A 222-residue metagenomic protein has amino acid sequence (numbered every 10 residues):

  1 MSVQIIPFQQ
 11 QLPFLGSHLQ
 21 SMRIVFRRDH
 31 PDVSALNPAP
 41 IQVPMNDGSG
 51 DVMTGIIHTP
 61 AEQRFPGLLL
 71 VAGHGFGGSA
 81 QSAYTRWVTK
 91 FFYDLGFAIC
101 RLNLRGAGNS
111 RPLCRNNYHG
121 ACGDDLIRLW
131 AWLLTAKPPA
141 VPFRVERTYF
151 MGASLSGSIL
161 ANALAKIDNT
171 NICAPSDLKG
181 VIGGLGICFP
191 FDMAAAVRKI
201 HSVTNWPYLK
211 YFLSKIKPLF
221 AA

Functional and structural regions predicted by a protein language model:
F14-E62: N-terminal cap/lid segment of alpha/beta-hydrolase-fold proteins
I41, V71, C100, Y149-M151 (+1 more regions): Hydrophobic/aromatic beta-strand patches that form the interior of the parallel beta-sheet core in alpha/beta enzyme
P66-G75: Short beta-strand element of the alpha/beta-hydrolase
F76, A98, N103-A107, P190: Short beta-to-alpha linker loops that shape the active-site pocket of alpha/beta-hydrolase fold enzymes
A83-R101: Short amphipathic alpha-helix adjacent to the substrate-entry channel of hydrolases
R86, K90, I127, A161-A165: Short, hydrophobic alpha-helix immediately C-terminal to the catalytic nucleophile
T89-F91, R105-Y149: Catalytic nucleophile-loop/oxyanion-hole region of alpha/beta-hydrolase and closely related hydrolase-like folds
P139-A140, R144-A222: Alpha/beta-hydrolase-fold enzymes
